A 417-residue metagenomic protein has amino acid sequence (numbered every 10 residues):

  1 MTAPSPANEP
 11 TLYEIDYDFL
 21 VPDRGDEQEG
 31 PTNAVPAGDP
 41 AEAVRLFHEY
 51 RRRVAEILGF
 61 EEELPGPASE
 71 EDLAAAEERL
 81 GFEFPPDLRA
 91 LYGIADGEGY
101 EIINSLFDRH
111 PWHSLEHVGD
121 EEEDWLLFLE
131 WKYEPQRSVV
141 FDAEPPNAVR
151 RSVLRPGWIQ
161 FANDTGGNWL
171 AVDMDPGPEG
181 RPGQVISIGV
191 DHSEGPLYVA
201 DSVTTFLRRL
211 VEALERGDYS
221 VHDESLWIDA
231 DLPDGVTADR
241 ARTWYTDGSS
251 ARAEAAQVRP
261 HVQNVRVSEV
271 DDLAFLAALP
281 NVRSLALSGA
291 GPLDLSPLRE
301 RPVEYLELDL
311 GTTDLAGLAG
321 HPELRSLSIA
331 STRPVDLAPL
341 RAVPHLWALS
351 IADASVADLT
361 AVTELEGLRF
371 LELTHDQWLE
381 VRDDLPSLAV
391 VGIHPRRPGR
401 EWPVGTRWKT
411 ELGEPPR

Functional and structural regions predicted by a protein language model:
T2-T165, D223, G289, G311 (+2 more regions): A surface-exposed partner-binding patch
I159-Q160, W169-P176: Short, surface-exposed beta-strand/loop micro-motifs that present aromatic residues
D173-P178, I186-V190: Low-complexity, glycine/alanine/valine/leucine- and proline-rich hydrophobic stretches
I186-R216: Compact, glycine/acidic-enriched structural inserts
F206-E254, H261: Low-complexity, Gly/Ser/Thr/Pro-rich intrinsically disordered linker/tail segments
D239-R252, Q263-L273, N281-L293, P302-L315 (+4 more regions): Concave beta-strand-loop units of leucine-rich repeat
A256, L276, L295-E300, L318-A319 (+3 more regions): Hydrophobic anchor residues at the C-terminal helix/turn of individual leucine-rich repeat
